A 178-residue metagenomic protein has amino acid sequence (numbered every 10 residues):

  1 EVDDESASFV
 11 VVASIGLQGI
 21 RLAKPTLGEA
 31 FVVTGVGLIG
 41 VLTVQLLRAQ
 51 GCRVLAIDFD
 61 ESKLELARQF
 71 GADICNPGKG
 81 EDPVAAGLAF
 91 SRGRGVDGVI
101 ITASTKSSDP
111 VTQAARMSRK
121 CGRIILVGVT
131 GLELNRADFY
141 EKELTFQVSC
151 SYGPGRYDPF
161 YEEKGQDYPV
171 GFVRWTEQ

Functional and structural regions predicted by a protein language model:
E1, V12-A13, V36, T102-A103 (+2 more regions): Fold-independent oxyanion-binding glycine-rich loops and adjacent beta-strand/coil segments at enzyme active sites
V2, Q45, Q166-V170: A short, mixed-charge helix-start or loop-turn motif at secondary-structure junctions
D3-E81, A85: Mid-domain Rossmann-like dinucleotide-binding core that forms the NAD(H)/NADP(H) cofactor-binding site
V12, S107, E177: Conserved donor sugar-nucleotide recognition element shared by glycan-biosynthetic enzymes
A23-P25, E65, F70-Q147: Glycine-rich cofactor phosphate-binding loops and adjacent beta1-alpha1 units of small-molecule cofactor enzyme domains
I57, N76-P77, S104, G171-W175: Hydrophobic alpha-helical scaffolding
D60, T130, Y152: Residues in the short beta-alpha loop(s) of Rossmann-like NAD(P)-binding domains
R136-Q178: C-terminal substrate-binding/catalytic core of Rossmann-like NAD(P)-dependent dehydrogenases/reductases
